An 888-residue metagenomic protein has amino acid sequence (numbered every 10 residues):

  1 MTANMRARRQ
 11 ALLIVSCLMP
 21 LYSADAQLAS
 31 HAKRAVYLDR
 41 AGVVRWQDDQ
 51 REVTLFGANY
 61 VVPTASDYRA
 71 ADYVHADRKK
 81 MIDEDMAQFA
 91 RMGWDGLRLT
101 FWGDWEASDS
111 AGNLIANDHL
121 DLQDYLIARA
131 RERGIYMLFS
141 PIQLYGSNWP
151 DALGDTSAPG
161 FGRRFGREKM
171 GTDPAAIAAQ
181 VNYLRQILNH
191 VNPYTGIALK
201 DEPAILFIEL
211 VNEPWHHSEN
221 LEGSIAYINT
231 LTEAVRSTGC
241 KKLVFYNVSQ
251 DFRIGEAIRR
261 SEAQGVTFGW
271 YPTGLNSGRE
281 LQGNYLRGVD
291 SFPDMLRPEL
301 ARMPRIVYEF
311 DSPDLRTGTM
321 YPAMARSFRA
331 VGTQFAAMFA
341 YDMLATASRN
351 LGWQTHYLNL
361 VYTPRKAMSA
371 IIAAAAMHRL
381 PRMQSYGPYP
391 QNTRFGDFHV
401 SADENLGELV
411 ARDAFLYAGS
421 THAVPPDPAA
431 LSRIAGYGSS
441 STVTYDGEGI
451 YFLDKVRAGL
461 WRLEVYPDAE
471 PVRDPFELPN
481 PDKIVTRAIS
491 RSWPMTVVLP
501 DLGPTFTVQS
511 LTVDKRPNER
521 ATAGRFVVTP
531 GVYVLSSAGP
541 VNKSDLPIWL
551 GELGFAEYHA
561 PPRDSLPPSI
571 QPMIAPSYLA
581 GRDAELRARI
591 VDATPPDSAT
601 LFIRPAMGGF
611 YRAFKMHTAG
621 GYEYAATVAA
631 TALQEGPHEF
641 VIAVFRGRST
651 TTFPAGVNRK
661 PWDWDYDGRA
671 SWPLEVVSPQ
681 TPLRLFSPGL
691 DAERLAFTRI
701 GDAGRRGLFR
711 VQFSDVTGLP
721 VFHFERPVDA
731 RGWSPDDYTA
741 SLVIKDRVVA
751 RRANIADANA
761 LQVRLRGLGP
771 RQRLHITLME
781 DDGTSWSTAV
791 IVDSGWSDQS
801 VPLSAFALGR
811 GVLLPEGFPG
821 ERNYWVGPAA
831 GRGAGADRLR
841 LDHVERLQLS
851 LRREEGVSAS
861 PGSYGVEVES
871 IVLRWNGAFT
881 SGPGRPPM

Functional and structural regions predicted by a protein language model:
L13-P20: Bacterial N-terminal signal peptides
S23-A26: Boundary at the C-terminal end of the N-terminal hydrophobic targeting segment
K33-A263: Active-site mouth of glycoside hydrolases
L243-N247, F252-D314: Glycoside hydrolase catalytic-domain groove-lining segments
D314-N392: Substrate-binding cleft of secreted/luminal carbohydrate-active enzymes
A423-S577, E585-R589, T627, A632 (+2 more regions): C-terminal beta-sandwich/jelly-roll accessory domains of carbohydrate-active enzymes
P547-A703: Glycan-association/targeting regions that enable binding to alpha-glucans and other polysaccharides
R669-M888: Beta-rich carbohydrate-recognition modules and glycan-binding surfaces
